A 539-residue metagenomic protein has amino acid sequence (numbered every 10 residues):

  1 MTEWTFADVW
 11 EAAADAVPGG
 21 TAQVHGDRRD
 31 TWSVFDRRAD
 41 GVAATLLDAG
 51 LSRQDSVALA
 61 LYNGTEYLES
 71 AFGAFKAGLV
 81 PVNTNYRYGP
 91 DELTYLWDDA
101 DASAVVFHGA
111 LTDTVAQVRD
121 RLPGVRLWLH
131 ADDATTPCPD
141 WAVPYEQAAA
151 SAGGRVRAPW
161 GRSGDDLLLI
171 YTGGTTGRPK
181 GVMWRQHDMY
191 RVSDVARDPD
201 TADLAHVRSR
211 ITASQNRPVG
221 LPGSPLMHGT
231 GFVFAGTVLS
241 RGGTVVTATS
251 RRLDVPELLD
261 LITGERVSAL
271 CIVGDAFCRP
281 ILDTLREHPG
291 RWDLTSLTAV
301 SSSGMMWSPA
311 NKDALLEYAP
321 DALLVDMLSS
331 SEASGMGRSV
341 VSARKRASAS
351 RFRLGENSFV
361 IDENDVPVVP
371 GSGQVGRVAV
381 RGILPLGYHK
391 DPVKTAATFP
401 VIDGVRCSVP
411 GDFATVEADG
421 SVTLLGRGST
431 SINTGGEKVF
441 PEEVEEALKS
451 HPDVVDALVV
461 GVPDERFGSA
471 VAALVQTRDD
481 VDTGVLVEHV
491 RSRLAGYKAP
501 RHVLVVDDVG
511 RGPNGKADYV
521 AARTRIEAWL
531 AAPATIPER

Functional and structural regions predicted by a protein language model:
T2, T21-G64, L68, F72 (+1 more regions): Conserved AMP-binding/adenylate-forming core of the ANL superfamily
T31-S33, L167-A196, D200-T201: Conserved AMP-binding A3 loop
D48-A49, L79-A150, R478-D479: Structural core segment of the AMP-binding/adenylate-forming
Y88, Y95-W97, V105-H108, G376 (+7 more regions): AMP-binding/adenylate-forming catalytic core of the ANL superfamily
A131, A495-A517, P533, E538-R539: AMP-binding/adenylate-forming catalytic domain of the ANL superfamily
A152-Y171, G177-R178, R210-V219: Conserved pre-ATP/AMP-binding loop-to-beta segment of ANL
V192-V219, M227-A269, T284: Conserved AMP-binding/adenylation subdomain of ANL enzymes
G243, T298-V422, G428-S431, V444-E445: Conserved AMP-binding/adenylate-forming
